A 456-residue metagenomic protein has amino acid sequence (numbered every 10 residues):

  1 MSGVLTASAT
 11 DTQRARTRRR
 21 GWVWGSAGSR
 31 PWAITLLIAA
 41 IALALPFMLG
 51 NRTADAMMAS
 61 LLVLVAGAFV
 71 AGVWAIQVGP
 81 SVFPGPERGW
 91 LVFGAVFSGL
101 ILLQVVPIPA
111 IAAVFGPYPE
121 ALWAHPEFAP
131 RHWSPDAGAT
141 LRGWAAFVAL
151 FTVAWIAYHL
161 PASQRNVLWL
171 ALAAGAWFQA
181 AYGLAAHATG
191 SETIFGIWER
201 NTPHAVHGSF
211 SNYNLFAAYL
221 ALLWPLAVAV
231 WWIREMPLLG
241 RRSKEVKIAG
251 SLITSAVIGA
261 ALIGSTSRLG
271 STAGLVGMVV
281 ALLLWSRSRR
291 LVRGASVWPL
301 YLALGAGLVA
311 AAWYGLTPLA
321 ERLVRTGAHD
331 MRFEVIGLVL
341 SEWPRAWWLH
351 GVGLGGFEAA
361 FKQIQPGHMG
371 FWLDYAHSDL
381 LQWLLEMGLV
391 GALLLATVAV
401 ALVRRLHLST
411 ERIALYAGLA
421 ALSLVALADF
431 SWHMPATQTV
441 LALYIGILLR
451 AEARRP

Functional and structural regions predicted by a protein language model:
S2-D11, R18-M48, L62-W74, S98 (+3 more regions): Alpha-helical transmembrane segments of multi-pass inner-membrane proteins
L37-N51, F69-A149, L422: N-terminal hydrophobic segments of proteins, predominantly signal-anchor/transmembrane helices of inner/organellar
A54-G72, M331, W348: Loop-to-helix transition at the N-terminal end of transmembrane alpha-helices
Q104, N212, E334-L373, L380 (+1 more regions): TM-adjacent membrane-interface loops and short helices in multi-pass inner/ER membrane proteins
V105-A124, A185-I194, Y314-L354: Aromatic-rich transmembrane-lumenal/periplasmic boundary elements in polytopic membrane proteins
L122-D136, I197-S209, E334, K362-W383: Juxtamembrane membrane-water interface segments that cap and precede transmembrane helices
R454-P456: Short, charged juxtamembrane terminal tails flanking transmembrane helices
